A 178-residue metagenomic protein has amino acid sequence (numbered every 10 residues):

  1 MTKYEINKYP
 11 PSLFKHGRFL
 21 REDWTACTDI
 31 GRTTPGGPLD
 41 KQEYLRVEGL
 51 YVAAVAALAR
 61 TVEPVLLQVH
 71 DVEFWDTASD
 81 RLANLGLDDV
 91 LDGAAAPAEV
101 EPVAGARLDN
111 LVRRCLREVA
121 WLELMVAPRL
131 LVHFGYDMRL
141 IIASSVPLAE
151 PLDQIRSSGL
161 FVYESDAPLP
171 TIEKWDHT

Functional and structural regions predicted by a protein language model:
M1-R139, A143-T178: Structured alpha/beta or helical-core interaction and ligand-binding surfaces enriched in interleaved
